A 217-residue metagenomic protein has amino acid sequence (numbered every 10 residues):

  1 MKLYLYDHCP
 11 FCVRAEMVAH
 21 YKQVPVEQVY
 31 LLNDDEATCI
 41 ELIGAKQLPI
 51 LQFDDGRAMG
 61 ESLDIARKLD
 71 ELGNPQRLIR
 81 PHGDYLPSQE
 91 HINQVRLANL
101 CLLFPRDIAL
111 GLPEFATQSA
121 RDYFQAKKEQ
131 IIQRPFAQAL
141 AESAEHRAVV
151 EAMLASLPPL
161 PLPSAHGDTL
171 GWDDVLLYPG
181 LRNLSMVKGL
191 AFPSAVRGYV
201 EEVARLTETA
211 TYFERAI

Functional and structural regions predicted by a protein language model:
M1-Y123: GST-like domain detector, emphasizing the conserved glutathione-binding G-site in the N-terminal thioredoxin-like
I92-N93, G198-E214: Short, mixed-charge aromatic SLiMs
R96-E202: GST-like fold's C-terminal all-alpha helical module
